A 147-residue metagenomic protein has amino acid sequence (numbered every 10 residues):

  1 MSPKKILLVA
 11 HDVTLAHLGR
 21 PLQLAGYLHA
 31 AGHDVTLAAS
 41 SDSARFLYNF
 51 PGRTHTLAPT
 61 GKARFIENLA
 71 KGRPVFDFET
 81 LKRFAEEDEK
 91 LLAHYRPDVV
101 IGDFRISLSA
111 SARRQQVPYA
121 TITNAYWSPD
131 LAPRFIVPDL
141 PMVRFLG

Functional and structural regions predicted by a protein language model:
P3, D12, A30-T80: Conserved nucleotide-sugar phosphate-binding/catalytic loop shared by glycosyltransferases and other
K5-L7: Residues that mark the start of a beta-strand
A10-L22: A short, glycine/small-residue-rich beta-strand->loop->alpha-helix junction that serves as a flexible
A25, H29, R113: Gly/Ala-rich phosphate-binding loop of Rossmann-like dinucleotide-binding domains, activating on the conserved
A38, H55, I101, A120-I122: Hydrophobic/aromatic beta-strand patches that form the interior of the parallel beta-sheet core in alpha/beta enzyme
S43, V100-Q115: An aromatic- and histidine-rich active-site surface loop
N68-S107: Conserved nucleotide-sugar donor-binding subdomain of glycosyltransferases
P118-G147: Active-site-proximal region of nucleotide-activated glycan assembly enzymes, centered on histidine/acidic-rich loops
